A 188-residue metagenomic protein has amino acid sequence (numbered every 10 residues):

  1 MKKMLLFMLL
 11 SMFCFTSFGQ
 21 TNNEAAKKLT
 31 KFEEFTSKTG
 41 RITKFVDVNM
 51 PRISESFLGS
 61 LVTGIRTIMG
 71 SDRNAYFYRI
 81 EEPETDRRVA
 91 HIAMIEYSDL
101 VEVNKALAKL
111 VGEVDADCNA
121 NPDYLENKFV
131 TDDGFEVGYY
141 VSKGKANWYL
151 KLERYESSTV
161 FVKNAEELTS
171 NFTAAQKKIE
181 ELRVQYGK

Functional and structural regions predicted by a protein language model:
M4-T16: Sec-dependent N-terminal signal peptides
Q20-K188: Positively charged, low-complexity terminal tracts and the immediately adjacent first secondary-structure elements
